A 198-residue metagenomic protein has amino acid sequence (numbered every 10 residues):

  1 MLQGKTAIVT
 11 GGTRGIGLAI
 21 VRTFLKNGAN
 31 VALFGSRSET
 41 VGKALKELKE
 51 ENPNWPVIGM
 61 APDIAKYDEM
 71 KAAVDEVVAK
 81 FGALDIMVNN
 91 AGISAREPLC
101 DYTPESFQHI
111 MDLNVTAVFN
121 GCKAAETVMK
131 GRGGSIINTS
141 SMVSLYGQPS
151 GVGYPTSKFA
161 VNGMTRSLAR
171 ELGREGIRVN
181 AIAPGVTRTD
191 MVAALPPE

Functional and structural regions predicted by a protein language model:
T6, T13-G15: Conserved glycine-rich cofactor-binding loop
N27-K43: Conserved glycine-rich Rossmann-like NAD(P)H-binding loop of the short-chain dehydrogenase/reductase
P98-L99, S106-Q108, V192: Substrate-binding pocket helix/loop in short-chain dehydrogenase/reductase
L99-C100, Y146-V152, R174-E175: Active-site loop immediately N-terminal to the catalytic Tyr-X3-Lys motif of short-chain dehydrogenase/reductase
M111, C122, S157, T165: Active-site helix of classical SDR
T127, R170-R174: Alpha-helical segment proximal to the catalytic Tyr-Lys
S141: Residue(s) in the substrate-gating loop at a strand-loop-helix junction that position the organic substrate next
